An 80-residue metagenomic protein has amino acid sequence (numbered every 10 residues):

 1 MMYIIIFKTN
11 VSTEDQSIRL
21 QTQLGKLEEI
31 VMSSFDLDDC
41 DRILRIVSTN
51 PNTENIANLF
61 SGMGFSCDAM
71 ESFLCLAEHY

Functional and structural regions predicted by a protein language model:
M1-S12: Short glycine-/aliphatic-rich beta-strand segments at the starts of folded cytosolic domains
N10-E28: Short amphipathic alpha-helix segments
R19-G25, N55-G64: Short amphipathic alpha-helices in soluble, non-transmembrane regions that often serve as interface/regulatory elements
S33-F35, M63-A77: Conserved short beta-strand edge segments in small beta-sheet-based binding/regulatory domains
L37-D41: Short Gly/Ser/Thr- and Asp/Glu-enriched loop/turn motifs at secondary-structure junctions
L44: Residue-level signal for inorganic ion chemistry
S48-T53: Helix N-cap motif at beta-to-alpha junctions
